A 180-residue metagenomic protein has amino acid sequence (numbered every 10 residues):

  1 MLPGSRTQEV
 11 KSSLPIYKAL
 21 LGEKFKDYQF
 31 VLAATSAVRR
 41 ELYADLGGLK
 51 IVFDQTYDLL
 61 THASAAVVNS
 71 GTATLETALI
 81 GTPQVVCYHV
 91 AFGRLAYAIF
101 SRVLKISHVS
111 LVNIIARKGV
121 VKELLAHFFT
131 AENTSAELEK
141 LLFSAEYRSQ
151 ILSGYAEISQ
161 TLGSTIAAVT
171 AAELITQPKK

Functional and structural regions predicted by a protein language model:
M1-K180: Nucleotide-activated sugar donor-binding and catalytic core shared by glycosyltransferases and related lipid-linked
